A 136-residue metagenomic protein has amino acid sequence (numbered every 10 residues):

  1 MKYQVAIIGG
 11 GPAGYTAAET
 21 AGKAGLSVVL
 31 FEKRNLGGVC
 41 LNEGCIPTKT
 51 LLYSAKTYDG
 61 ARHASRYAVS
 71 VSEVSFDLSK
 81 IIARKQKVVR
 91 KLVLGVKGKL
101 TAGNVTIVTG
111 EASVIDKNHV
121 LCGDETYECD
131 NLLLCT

Functional and structural regions predicted by a protein language model:
M1-A13: Beta1/beta-strand and adjacent pyrophosphate-binding region of the FAD-binding site in flavoprotein oxidoreductases
M1-Y3, E19-L26, F31-T136: Glycine-rich flavin
